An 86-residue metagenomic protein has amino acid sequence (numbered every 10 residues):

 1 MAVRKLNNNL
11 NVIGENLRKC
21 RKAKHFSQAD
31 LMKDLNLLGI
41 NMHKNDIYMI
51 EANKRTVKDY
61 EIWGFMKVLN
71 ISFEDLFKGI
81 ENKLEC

Functional and structural regions predicted by a protein language model:
M1-K24: A short, Lys/Arg-rich alpha-helix, primarily the initiator
V12-E15, F26, D30, M42 (+1 more regions): Residue-level signal for the short linker/turn that defines the boundary of a DNA-recognition helix
K22, N36-L37, A52, E81: Residue-level detection of the helix-turn-helix DNA-binding "recognition helix"
H25-M49: Short alpha-helical DNA-recognition segment
N45, M49, Y60, K78: Base-recognition residues in the alpha-helical recognition helix of bacterial helix-turn-helix
K58-D75: DNA major-groove recognition helix of helix-turn-helix/homeodomain DNA-binding modules
D75-C86: Short amphipathic recognition helices of helix-turn-helix/homeodomain-type DNA-binding modules
